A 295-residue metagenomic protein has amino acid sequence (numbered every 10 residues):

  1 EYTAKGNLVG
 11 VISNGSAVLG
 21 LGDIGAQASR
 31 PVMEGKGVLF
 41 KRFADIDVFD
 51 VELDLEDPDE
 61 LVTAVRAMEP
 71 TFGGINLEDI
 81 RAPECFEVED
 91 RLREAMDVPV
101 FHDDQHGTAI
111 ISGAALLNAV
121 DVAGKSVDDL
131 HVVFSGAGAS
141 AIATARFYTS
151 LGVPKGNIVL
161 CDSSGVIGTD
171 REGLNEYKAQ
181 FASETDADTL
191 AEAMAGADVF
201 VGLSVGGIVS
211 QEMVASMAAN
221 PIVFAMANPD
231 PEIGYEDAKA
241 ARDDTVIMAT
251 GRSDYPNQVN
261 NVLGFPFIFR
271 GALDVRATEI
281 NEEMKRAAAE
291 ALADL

Functional and structural regions predicted by a protein language model:
E1-P99: N-terminal ligand-binding/catalytic initiation module
Y2-K5, K41-R42, A67-E69, R93-E94 (+6 more regions): Solvent-exposed alpha-helices and their adjacent loops that cap or buttress functional pockets in soluble metabolic
S13, D50, N76-D79, V100-D103 (+4 more regions): General beta-strand structural signal in soluble alpha/beta enzymes
L19, I24-A44, M96, H102 (+2 more regions): Glycine-rich phosphate/diphosphate-binding loop of Rossmann-like nucleotide-binding domains
E34-K41, V62, R66, F86-R93 (+7 more regions): Predominant activation on well-ordered alpha-helical scaffold segments within soluble catalytic domains
D103-D104, A123, D129, A225-L295: Adenosine-phosphate binding glycine-rich loop
A179-I247, R252-D254: Rossmann-like adenosine-cofactor binding region
